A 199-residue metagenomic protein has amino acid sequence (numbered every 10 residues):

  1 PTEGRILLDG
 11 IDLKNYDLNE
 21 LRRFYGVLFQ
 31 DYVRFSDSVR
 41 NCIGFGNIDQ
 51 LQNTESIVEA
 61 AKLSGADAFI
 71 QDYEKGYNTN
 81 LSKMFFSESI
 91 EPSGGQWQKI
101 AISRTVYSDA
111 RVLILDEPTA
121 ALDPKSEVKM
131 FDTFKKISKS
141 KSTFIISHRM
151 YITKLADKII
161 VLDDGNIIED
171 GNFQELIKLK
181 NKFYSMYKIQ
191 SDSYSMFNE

Functional and structural regions predicted by a protein language model:
G4-I11, L21: Conserved ABC transporter NBD signature motif
L7, D67-I100, S193-E199: ABC-fold ATPase nucleotide-binding domain signature/coupling loops
Y32-S87, K182-S185: Conserved "ABC signature" C-loop
Q71, G76, D132, R149 (+1 more regions): C-terminal portion of ABC ATPase nucleotide-binding domains
L113-E117: Catalytic Walker B motif of ABC-type/P-loop ATPase nucleotide-binding domains
P124-K125: Helix N-cap at the start of a conserved alpha-helix in ABC-type nucleotide-binding domains
K136-I145, T153: Conserved catalytic loops of ABC-family nucleotide-binding domains
